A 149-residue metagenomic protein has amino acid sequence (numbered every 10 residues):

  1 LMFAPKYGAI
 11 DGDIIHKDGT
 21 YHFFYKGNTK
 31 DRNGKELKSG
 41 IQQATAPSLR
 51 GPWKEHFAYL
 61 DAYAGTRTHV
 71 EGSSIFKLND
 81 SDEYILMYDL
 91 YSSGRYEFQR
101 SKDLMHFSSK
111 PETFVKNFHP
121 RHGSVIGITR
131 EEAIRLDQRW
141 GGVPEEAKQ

Functional and structural regions predicted by a protein language model:
L1-Q149: Carbohydrate-active catalytic/glycan-binding domains of CAZyme proteins, especially the secreted or lumenal ectodomains
